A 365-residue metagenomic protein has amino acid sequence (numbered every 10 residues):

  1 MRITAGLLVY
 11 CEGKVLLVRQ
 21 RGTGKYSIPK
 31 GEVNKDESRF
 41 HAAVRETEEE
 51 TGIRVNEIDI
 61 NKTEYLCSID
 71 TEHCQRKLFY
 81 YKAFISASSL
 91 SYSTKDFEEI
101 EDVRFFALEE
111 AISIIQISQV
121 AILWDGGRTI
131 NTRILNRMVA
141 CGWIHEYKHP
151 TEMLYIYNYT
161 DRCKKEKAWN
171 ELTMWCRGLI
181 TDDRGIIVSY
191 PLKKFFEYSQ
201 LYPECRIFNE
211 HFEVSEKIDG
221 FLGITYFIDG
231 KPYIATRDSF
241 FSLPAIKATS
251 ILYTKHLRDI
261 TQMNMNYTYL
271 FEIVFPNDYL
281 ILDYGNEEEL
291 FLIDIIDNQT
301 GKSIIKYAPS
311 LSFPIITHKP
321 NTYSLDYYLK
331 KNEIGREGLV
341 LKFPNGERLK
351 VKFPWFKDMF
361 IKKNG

Functional and structural regions predicted by a protein language model:
M1-I28, V55: N-terminal strand-loop-strand
G6, K14, Y65, D102 (+3 more regions): Conserved beta-strand and immediately adjacent loop positions that scaffold enzyme active sites
L8-V9, E32, F221-Y226: Catalytic nucleophile-His microenvironment captured as a short glycine-rich beta-strand/loop that brackets
V9-E12, Q20, A83-I85, F227 (+1 more regions): Active-site beta-strand termini and strand-to-loop segments that position acidic
L16, G24-Y26, E49, S88 (+1 more regions): Glycine-centered loop/turn positions within well-structured domains that cap or flank conserved ligand/cofactor-binding
R21-G24, F97-E101, R237-S239, I295-N298: Short, solvent-exposed aromatic-acidic interface loops
G31-I122, R128: Unchanged
R128-G365: Core nucleotide-handling region used for phosphoryl-transfer chemistry
